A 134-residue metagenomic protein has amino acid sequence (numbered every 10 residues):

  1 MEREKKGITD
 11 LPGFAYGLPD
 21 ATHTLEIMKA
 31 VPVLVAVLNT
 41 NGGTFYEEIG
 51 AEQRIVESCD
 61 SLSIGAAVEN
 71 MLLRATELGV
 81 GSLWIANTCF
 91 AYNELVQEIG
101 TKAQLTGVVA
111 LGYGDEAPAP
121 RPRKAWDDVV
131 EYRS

Functional and structural regions predicted by a protein language model:
M1-S63: Glycine/small-residue-rich phosphate/adenosyl-binding loop
A15-A21, V68-E77, A117-R123: Low-complexity, flexible helical/coil segments
A21-L25, Y92-E98, E116: Intrinsically disordered, low-complexity boundary segments flanking structured domains
E26-K29, E77, E98-T101, P122-K124: Solvent-exposed alpha-helices and their adjacent loops that cap or buttress functional pockets in soluble metabolic
V35, N41, Y46, E52-V96: Small-aliphatic-rich amphipathic alpha-helix that forms the alpha element of a beta-alpha
L38-N41, T88, L111-Y113, S134: Fold-independent oxyanion-binding glycine-rich loops and adjacent beta-strand/coil segments at enzyme active sites
A75, I99, Y113-D115: Short leucine-rich amphipathic alpha-helical surface patches
Q104-S134: C-terminal helix-cap and adjacent tail motif
